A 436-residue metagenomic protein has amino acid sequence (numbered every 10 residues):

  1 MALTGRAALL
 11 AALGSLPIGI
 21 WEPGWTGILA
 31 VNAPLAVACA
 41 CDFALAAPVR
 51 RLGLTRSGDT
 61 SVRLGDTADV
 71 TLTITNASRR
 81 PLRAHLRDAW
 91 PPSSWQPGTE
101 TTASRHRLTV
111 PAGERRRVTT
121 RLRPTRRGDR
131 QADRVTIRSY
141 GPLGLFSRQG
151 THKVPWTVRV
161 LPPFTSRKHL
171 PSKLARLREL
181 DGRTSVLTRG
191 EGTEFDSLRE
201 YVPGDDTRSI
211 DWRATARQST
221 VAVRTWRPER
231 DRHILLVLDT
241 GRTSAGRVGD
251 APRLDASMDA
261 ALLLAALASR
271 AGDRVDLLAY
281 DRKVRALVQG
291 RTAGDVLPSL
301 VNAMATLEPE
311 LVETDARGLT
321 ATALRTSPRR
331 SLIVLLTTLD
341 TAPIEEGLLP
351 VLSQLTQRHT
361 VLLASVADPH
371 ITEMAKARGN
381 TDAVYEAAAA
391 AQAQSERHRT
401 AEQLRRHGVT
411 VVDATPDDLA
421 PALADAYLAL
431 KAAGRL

Functional and structural regions predicted by a protein language model:
M1-G5, I344, L428-L436: C-terminal signal-anchor/stop-transfer transmembrane helix together with its immediate cytosolic, Lys/Arg-enriched
M1-T55: Extracellular/lumenal glycan-associated context and N-glycosylation machinery
P34-D295, R330-L336, P343, P350-Q354: An amphipathic, basic-hydrophobic helix/alpha-beta surface used to engage anionic, phosphate-rich ligands or surfaces
L264-D273, L363-M374: A short, conserved beta-to-alpha structural element at the edge of catalytic cores that scaffolds binding
L287-D315: Short, charged loop segments at secondary-structure junctions
L297-N302, V366, H370-T400: Acidic, Ser/Thr-rich peripheral helices and adjacent loops at domain boundaries
T314-A367, A433: Exposed acidic/Ser/Thr-rich ligand/metal-binding surfaces
Q392-L436: Long, C-terminal catalytic modules of enzymes
